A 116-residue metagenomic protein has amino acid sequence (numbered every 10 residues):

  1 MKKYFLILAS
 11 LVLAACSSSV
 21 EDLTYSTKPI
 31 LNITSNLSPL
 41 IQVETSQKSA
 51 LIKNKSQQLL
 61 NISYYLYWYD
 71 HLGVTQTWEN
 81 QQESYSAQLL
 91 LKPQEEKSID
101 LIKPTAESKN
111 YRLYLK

Functional and structural regions predicted by a protein language model:
M1-S19: Sec-dependent bacterial lipoprotein signal peptides
S17-T45: Transition segment at domain starts
D22-L23, D100-K116: Terminal connector regions
S35-V74: Post-signal-peptide N-terminal segment of Sec-exported extracytoplasmic proteins
S56, Y64-D70, Q81-Q82, E95 (+2 more regions): A mature extracytoplasmic/lumenal domain signature
L60-N61, D70, Y85-A87, E107-S108: A short local loop/turn or secondary-structure capping micro-motif enriched for an aromatic residue
T77-A106: Intrinsically disordered, low-complexity Pro/Gly/Ser/Thr-rich segments with frequent PxxP/GP/PP motifs and embedded
